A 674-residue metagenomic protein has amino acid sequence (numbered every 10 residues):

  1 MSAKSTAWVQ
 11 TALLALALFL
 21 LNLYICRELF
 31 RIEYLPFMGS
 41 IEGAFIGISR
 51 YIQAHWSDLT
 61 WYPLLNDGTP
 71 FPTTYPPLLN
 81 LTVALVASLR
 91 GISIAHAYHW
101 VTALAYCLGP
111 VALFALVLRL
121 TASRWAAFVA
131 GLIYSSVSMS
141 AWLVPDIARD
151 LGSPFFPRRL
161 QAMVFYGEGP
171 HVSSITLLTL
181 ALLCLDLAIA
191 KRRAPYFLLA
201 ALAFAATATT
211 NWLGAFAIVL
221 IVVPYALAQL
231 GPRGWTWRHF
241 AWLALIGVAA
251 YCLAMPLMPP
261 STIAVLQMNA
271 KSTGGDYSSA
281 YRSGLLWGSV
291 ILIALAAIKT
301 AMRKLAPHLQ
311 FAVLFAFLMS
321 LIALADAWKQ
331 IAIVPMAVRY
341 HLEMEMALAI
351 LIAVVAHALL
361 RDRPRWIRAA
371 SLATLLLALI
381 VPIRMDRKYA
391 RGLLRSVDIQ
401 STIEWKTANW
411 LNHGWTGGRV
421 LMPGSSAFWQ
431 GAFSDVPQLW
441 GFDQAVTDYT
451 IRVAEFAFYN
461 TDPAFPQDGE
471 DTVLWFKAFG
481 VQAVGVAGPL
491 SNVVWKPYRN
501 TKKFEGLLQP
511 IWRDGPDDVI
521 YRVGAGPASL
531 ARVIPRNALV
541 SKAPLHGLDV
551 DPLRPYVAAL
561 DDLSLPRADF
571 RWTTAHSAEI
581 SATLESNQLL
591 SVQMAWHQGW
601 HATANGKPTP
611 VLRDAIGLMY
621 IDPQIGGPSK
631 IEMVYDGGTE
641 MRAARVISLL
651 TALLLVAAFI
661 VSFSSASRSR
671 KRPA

Functional and structural regions predicted by a protein language model:
M1-L29, A373-T374, L653-A674: Start-transfer (signal-anchor) and selected internal transmembrane alpha helices of multi-pass inner/ER membrane
S2-S5, R192-R193, P232-L243, A294-S320 (+2 more regions): Membrane-interface helix-loop-helix junctions at transmembrane boundaries of multi-pass membrane enzymes, predominantly
L18-C184, A206-F216, Y389-D398, V420 (+1 more regions): Active-site lumenal/periplasmic loops and adjacent helix-entry segments of GT-C-fold, multi-pass membrane
Y24-I25, S49-Q53, L372-D448, L545-G547 (+2 more regions): Extracytoplasmic
S173-S174, L178-Y196, P232-R233: Membrane-interface transmembrane helices that cradle and orient dolichyl/undecaprenyl
C184, Y196-N211, V223, I246-L253: Membrane-interface alpha helices of multi-pass inner-membrane proteins
L245-Y251, H357-R384, P673-A674: Signature aromatic-anchored transmembrane alpha helix within multi-pass, membrane-resident enzymes that catalyze glycan
P552-K671: Active-site-proximal, structured, solvent-exposed surfaces of multi-pass membrane proteins that position macromolecular
